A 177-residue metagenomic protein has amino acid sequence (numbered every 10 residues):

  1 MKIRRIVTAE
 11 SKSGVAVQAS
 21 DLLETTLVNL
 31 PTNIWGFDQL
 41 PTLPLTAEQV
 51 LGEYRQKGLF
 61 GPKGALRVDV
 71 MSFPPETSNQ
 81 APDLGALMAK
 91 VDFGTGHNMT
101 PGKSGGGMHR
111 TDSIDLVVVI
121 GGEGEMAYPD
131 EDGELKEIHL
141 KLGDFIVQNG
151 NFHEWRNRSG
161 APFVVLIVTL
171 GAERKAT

Functional and structural regions predicted by a protein language model:
M1-G94: A short, N-terminal "cap"/entry segment at the start of jelly-roll beta-barrel domains of the cupin/DSBH fold
G64, D83-A89, G102-L116, L140: A short beta-loop-beta micro-motif enriched in histidine and acidic residues
S72-P74, H109-M126, G171: Short, conserved beta-strand element in jelly-roll/cupin
F93-P101: A gly/proline- and charged-residue-enriched helix-loop-helix capping module
D115-L116, F145-N151, G160-T177: A short hydrophobic beta-strand segment most commonly corresponding to one strand of the jelly-roll/cupin
E125, G133, G150-W155: Histidine-centered metal-chelating micro-motifs
D130-N149: Short acidic-glycine-tyrosine-enriched beta hairpin
